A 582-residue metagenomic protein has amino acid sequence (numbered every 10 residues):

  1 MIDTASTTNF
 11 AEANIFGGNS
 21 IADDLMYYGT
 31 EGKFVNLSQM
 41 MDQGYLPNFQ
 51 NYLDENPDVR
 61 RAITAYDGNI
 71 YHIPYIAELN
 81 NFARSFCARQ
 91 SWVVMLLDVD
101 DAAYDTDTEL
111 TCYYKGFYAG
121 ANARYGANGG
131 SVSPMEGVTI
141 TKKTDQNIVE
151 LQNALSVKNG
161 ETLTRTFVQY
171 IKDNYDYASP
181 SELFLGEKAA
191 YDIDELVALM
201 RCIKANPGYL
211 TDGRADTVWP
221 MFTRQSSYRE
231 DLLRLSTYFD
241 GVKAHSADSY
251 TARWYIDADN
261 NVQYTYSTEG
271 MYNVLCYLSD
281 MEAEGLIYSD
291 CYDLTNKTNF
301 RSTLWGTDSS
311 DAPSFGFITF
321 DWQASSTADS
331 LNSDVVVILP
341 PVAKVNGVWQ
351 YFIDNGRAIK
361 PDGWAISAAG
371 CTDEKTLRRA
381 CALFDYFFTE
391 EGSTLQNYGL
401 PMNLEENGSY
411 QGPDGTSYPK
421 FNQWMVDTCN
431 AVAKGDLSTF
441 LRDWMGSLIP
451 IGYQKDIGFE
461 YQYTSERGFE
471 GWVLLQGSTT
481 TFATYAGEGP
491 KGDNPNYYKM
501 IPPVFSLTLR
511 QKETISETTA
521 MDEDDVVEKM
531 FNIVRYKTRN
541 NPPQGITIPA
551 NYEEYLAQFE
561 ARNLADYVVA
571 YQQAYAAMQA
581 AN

Functional and structural regions predicted by a protein language model:
M1-V59, T211, E284-L286, T298-I318 (+1 more regions): Extracytoplasmic "Venus flytrap"/periplasmic binding protein-like
A11, D24, V35, M40 (+4 more regions): A structural signal for short loop-to-beta-strand junctions that line the ligand-binding cleft of periplasmic/secreted
V35-D54, M95, V99-D105, D248-E269 (+4 more regions): Short, solvent-exposed loop/beta-turn-alpha elements that line the ligand-binding surface or hinge of extracytoplasmic
S38-G44, T64-E230, I256-T298, I366-R379 (+2 more regions): Helix-loop-helix "hinge/cap" segment bordering the ligand-binding cleft or interdomain interface
P180-A189, N261-T265, I515-E523, T538-Q544: Second-shell loop/turn segments in exported
D308-G435, T439: Structured mid-domain segments that build the active-site/substrate or prosthetic-cofactor binding neighborhood
E390-N541: Conserved small-residue motifs centered on glycine
I533-N582: Histidine-centered catalytic/metal-binding microenvironments
